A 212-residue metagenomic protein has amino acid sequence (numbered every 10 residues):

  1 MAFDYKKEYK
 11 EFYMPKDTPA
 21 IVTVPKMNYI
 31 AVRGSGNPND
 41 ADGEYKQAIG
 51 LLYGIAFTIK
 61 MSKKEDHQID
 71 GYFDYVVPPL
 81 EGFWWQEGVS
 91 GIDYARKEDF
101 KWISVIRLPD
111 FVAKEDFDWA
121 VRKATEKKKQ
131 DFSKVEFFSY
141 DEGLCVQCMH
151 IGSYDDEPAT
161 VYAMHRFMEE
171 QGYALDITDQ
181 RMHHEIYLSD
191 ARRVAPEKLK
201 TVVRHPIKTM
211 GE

Functional and structural regions predicted by a protein language model:
M1-E212: A solvent-exposed interaction/effector surface
